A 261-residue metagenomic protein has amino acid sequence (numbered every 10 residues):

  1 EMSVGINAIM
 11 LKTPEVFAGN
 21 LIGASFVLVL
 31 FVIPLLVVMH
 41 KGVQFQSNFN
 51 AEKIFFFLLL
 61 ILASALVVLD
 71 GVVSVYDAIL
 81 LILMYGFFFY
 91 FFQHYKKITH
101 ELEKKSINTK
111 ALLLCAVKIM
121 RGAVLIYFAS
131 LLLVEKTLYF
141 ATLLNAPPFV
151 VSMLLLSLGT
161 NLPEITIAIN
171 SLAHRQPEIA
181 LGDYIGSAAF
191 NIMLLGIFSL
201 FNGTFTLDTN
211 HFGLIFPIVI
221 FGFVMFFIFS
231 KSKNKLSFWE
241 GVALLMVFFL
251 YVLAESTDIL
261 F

Functional and structural regions predicted by a protein language model:
E1-F261: Hydrophobic alpha-helical segments, chiefly the membrane-spanning helices and signal/signal-anchor peptides
